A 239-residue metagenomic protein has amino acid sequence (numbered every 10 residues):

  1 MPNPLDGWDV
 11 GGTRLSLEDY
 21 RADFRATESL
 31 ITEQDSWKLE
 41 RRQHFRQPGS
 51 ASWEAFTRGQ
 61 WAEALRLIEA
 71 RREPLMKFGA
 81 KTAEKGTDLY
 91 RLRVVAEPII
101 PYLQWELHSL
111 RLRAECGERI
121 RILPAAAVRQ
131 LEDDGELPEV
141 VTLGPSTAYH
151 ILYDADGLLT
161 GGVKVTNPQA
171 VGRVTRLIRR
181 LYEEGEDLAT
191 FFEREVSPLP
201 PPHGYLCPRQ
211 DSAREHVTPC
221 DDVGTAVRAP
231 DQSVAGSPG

Functional and structural regions predicted by a protein language model:
M1-T57, W61-P219, P230-G239: PLD/PLD-like phosphodiesterase catalytic module centered on the HKD motif
G224: Cys/His-rich microdomains that often coordinate metals
